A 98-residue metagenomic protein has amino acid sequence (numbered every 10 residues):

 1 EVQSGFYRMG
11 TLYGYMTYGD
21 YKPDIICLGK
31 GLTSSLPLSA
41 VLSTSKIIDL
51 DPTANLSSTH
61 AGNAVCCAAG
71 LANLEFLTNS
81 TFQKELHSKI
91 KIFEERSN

Functional and structural regions predicted by a protein language model:
E1-N98: Conserved N-terminal phosphate-binding loop of PLP-dependent enzymes in the Aspartate aminotransferase
